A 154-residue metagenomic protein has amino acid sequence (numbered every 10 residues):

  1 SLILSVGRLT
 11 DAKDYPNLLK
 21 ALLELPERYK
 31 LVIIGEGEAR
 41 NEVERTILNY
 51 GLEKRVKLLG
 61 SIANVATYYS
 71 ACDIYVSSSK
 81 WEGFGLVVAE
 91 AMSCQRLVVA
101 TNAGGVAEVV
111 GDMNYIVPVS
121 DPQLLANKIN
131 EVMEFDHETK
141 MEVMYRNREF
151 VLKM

Functional and structural regions predicted by a protein language model:
S1-E24, E38-E44, Q123: A conserved mid-protein helix/loop that constitutes part of the nucleotide-sugar donor-binding site
E44-G60: Nucleotide-activated donor-binding/catalytic signature segment of Leloir-type glycosyltransferases, i.e., the conserved
S61, K80: Aromatic "clamp/platform" in nucleotide-sugar-dependent glycosyltransferases that forms part of the donor/acceptor
A66, D73, Q95: A short alpha->beta transition loop at the rim of the catalytic pocket in nucleotide-sugar-dependent
A89-E90, A103-I116: Short acidic/histidine- and often glycine-rich active-site loop of Leloir-type glycosyltransferases that engages
L97-A100: Short hydrophobic beta-strand element within catalytic cores of glycosyltransferases and related nucleotide-activated
N114-Q123, E131-H137: Conserved acidic donor-binding segment of nucleotide-sugar-dependent glycosyltransferases
H137-M154: A charged, aromatic-enriched C-terminal amphipathic alpha-helix characteristic of glycosyltransferases across folds
